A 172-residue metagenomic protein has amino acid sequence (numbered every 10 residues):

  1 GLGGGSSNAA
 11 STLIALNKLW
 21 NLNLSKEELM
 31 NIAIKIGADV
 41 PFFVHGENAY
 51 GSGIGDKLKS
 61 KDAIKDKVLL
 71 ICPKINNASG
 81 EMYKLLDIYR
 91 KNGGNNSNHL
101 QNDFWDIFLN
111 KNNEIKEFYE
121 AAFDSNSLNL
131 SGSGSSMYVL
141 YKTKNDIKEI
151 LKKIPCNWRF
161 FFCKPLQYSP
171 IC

Functional and structural regions predicted by a protein language model:
G1-L2, I171: Short active-site-adjacent helix-start/loop capping segments
L2-E28: DPxDG-like acidic metal-binding loop motif
G4-G5, L130-S135: Glycine-rich beta-strand-to-loop/alpha-helix junction loops that act as flexible
N8, N126-N129: Short, contiguous, pocket-lining structural segments that sit at or immediately flank catalytic/ligand-binding sites
L22-S127, L140-C172: ATP-dependent small-molecule kinase catalytic core of the GHMP/sugar-kinase superfamily and closely related
